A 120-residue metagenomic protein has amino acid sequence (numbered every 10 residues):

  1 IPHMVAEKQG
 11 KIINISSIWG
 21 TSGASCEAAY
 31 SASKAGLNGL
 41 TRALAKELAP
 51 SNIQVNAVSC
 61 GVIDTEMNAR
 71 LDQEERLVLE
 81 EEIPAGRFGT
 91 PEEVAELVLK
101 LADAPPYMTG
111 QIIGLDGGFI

Functional and structural regions predicted by a protein language model:
P2, K46-P50: Alpha-helical segment proximal to the catalytic Tyr-Lys
Q9, T90-L115: C-terminal substrate-recognition "lid" of short-chain dehydrogenase/reductases
S17: Residue(s) in the substrate-gating loop at a strand-loop-helix junction that position the organic substrate next
T21, V55, S59-R70: Short, flexible catalytic-loop segment of classical short-chain dehydrogenase/reductase
S22-A28, P50-S51, G86: Active-site loop immediately N-terminal to the catalytic Tyr-X3-Lys motif of short-chain dehydrogenase/reductase
S33, T41: Active-site helix of classical SDR
A49, Q54, M108-G110: Short, small/polar-rich loop/turn modules that mediate ligand/substrate recognition or access, typified
Q73-E93: Catalytic Tyr-x(3-8)-Lys segment
